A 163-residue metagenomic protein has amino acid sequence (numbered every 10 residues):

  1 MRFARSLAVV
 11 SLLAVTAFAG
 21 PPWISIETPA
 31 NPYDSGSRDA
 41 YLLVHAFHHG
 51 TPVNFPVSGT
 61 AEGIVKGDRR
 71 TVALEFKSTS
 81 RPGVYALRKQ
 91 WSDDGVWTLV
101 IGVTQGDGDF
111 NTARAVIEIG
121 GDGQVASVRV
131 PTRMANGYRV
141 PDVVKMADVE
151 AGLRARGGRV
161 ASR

Functional and structural regions predicted by a protein language model:
M1-R5: Positively charged n-region of N-terminal signal peptides that target proteins for export
S6-T16: Bacterial N-terminal signal peptides
G20-R163: N-terminal soluble domains immediately following signal/targeting peptides that reside in extracytoplasmic
